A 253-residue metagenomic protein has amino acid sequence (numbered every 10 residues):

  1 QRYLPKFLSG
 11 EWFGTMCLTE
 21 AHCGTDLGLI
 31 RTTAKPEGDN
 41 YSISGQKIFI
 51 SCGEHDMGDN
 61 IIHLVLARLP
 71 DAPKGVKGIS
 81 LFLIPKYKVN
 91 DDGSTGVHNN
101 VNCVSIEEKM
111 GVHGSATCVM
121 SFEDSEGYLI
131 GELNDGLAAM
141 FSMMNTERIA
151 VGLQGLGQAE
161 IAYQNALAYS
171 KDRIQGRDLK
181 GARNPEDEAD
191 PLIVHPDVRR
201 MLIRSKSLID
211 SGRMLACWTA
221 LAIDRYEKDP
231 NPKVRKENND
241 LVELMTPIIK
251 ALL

Functional and structural regions predicted by a protein language model:
Q1-T32, P36, A220-N239: Internal maturation/activation junctions in enzymes
E11, L27-L29, G58-I62, V76-I79 (+3 more regions): Short, solvent-exposed loop/turn segments at the edges of secondary structure
T15-L18, R31-K35, S42-S44, F49 (+7 more regions): Structured core elements
H22-T25, E54-D56, P73, K109-G114: Short Gly/Pro-enriched turn/cap motifs at secondary-structure boundaries
N40, S44-H98: A short core secondary-structure module
F49, K88-V104, K109, A116-E147 (+1 more regions): A glycine-rich, basic-preceded beta-loop-alpha segment at the flavin cofactor/substrate interface of flavin-utilizing
R148-D229: Extended amphipathic alpha-helical segments enriched in small hydrophobics
N239-L253: Charged, glycine-rich active-site and insertion segments that engage polyanionic ligands
